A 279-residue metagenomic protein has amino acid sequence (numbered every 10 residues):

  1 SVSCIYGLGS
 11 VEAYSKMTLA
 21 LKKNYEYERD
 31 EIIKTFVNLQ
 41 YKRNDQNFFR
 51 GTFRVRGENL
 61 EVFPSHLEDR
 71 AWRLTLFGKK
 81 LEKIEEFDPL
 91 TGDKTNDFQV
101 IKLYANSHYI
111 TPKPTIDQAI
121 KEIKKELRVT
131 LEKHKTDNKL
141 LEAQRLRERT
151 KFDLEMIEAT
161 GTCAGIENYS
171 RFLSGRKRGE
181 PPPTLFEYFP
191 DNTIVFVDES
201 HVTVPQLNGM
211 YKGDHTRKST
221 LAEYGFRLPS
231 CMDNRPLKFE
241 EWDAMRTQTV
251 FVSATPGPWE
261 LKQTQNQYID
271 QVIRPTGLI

Functional and structural regions predicted by a protein language model:
S1-I279: ASCE RecA-like P-loop NTPase motor cores that couple ATP hydrolysis to mechanical translocation on nucleic acids
